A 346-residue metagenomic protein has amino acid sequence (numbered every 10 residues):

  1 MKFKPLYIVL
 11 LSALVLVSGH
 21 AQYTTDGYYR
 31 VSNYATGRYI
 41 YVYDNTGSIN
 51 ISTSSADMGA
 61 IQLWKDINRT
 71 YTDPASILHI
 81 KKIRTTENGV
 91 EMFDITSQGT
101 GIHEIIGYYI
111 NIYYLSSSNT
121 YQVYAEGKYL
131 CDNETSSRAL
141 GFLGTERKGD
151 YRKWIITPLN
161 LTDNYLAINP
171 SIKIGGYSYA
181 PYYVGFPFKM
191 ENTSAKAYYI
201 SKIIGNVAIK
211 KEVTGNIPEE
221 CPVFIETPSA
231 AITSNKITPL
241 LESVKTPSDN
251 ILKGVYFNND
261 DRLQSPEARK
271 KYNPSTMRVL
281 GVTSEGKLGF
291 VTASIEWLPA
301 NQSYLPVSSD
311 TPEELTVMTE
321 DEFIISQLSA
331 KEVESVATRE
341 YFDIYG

Functional and structural regions predicted by a protein language model:
K4-V17: Sec-dependent N-terminal signal peptides
Q22-S48, L63-S136, K148-D163: Extracellular glycan-recognition/adhesion modules and their associated mucin-like linkers
Q22-Y43, P158-I200, R339-E340: GGW-centered surface loops in extracellular recognition modules
N45-G47, N133-S137, P228-I232, D310-T311: Acidic glycine-/aspartate-rich tracts in secreted/extracellular proteins
M58-W64, R69-K82, E87-Q98, A195-T214 (+1 more regions): Self-processing/autoproteolytic domain segments and adjacent N-terminal interaction modules in large, modular
R147-K148, I155-N192, T214-K287, T292-L328: A short, polar beta-strand/turn micro-motif
I324-G346: C-terminal outer-membrane/trafficking sorting elements
